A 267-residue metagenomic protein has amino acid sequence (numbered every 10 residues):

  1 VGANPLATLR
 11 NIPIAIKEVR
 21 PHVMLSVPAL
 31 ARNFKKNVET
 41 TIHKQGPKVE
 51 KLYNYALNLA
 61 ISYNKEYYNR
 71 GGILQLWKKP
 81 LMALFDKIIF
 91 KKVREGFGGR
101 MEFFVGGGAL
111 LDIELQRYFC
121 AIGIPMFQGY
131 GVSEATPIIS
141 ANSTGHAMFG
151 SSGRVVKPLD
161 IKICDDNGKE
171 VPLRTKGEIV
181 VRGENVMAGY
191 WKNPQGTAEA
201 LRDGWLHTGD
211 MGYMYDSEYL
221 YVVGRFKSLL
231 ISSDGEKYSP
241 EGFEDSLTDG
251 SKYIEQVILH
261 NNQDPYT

Functional and structural regions predicted by a protein language model:
V1-V19, P47-K48, Y238-F243: ATP-dependent adenylate-forming carboxylate-activation enzymes
H22-L25, K36-A147, K252: Gly/Ser/Thr-rich phosphate-binding loop
P28: Short secondary-structure boundary segments
V155, L159-R174, E178-S232: Conserved ATP-binding/catalytic segment of the ANL
M211, D216, S251-T267: C-terminal boundary motif of the adenylate-forming
G242-G250: Short amphipathic alpha-helix segments
